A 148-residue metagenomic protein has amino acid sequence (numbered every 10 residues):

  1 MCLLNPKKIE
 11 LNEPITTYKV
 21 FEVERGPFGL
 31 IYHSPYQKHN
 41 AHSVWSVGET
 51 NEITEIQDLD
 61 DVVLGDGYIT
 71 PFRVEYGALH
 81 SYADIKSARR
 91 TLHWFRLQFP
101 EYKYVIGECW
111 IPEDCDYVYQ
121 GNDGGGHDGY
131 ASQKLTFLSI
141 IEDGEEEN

Functional and structural regions predicted by a protein language model:
M1-L79, I85-N148: Conserved NAD+-utilizing ADP-ribose enzyme module
